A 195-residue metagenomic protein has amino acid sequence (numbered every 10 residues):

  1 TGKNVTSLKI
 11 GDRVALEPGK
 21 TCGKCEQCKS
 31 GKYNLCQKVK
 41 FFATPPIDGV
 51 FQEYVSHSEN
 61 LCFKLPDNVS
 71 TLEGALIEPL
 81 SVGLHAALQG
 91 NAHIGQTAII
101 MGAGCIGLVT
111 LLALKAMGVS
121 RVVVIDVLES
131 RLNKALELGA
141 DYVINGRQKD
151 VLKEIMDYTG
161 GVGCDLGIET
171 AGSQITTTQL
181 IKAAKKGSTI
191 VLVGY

Functional and structural regions predicted by a protein language model:
T1-E26, P66-N68: Glycine-rich beta-strand-centered segment in the early N-terminal region that forms part of a ligand/cofactor-binding
T1-K3, G19, Y33, A103 (+1 more regions): Short, surface-exposed secondary-structure boundary micro-motifs
S7-I10, I94, K186: Short, flexible surface segments
A15-L16, I99, V191: Hydrophobic beta-strand signal
T21-K24, G118, G139, G163: Short loop/turn motifs at secondary-structure junctions
C22-M101: NAD(P)H dinucleotide-binding glycine-rich loop of Rossmann-like/cofactor-binding domains, especially the beta1-alpha1
V69-K149, K153: Mid-domain Rossmann-like dinucleotide-binding core that forms the NAD(H)/NADP(H) cofactor-binding site
G90-N91, N133-Y195: Glycine-rich cofactor phosphate-binding loops and adjacent beta1-alpha1 units of small-molecule cofactor enzyme domains
